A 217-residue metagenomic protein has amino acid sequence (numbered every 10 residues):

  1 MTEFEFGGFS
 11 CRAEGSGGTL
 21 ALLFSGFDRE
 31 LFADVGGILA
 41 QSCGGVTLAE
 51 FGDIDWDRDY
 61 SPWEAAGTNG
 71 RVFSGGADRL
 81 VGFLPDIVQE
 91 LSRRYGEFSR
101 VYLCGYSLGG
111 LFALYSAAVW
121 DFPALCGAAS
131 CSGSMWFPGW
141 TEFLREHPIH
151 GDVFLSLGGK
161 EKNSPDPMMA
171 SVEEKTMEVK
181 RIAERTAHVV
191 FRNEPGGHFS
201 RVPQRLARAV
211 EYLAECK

Functional and structural regions predicted by a protein language model:
G7-R94: Serine-hydrolase catalytic machinery in alpha/beta-hydrolase-like enzymes
S42, P123, E146-H150: Short, conserved loop/helix-junction motifs that constitute active-site signature segments in enzyme catalytic cores
G76-L84, L108, S171-V172, R201-V202: Phosphate/oxyanion-binding active-site loops and adjacent basic polyanion-contact surfaces
Y95-Y106, A128: Alpha/beta-hydrolase fold nucleophile elbow
G105-A113: Gly/Ala-rich beta-loop-alpha elbow adjacent to hydrolase catalytic centers
Y115-C126: Conserved hydrolase catalytic core segment
S132-L213: The feature captures the conserved acid-bearing segment of alpha/beta-hydrolase catalytic domains
